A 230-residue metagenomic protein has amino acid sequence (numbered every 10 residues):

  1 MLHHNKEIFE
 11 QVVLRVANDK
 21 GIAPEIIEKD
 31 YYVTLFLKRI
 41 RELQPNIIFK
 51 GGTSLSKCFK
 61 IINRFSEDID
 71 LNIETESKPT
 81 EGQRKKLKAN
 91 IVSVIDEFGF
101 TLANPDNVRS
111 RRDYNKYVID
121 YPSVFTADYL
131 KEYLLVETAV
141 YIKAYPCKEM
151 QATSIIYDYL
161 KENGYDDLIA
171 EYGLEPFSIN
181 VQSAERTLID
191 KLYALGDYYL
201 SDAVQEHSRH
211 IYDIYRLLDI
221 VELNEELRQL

Functional and structural regions predicted by a protein language model:
M1-Y32, P79-K85: N-terminal regions immediately upstream of nucleotidyltransferase
Q11-R15, P24-E25, D30-T34, A89-V92 (+1 more regions): Catalytic cores of NTP-dependent nucleotidyl/adenyl transfer enzymes across multiple folds
A17-K20, I69, K86, D96-F98: Long, hydrophilic "mature protein body" segments
R41-I47, I95-L102: Short secondary-structure junctions
R41-I69, E74-T75: Active-site nucleotide-donor binding segment shared across nucleotidyl transfer reactions
F59-I62, E81-K85, K148: Short, conserved acidic/polar surface loops in the N-terminal third of protein domains
L71-V94: A broadly used, surface-exposed interaction patch
